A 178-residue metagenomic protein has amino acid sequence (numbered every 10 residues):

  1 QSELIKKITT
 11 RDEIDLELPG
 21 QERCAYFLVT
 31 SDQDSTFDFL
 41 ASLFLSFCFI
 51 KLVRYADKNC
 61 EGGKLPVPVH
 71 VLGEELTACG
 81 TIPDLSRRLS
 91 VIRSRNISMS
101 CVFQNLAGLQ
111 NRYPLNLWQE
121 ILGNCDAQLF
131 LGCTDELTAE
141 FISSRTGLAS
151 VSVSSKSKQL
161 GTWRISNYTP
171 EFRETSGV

Functional and structural regions predicted by a protein language model:
Q1-I97, R112: P-loop NTPase motor domains
L16-E17, R23-C24, R87-S90, L109-V178: P-loop NTPase motor core of the ASCE superfamily
S31, Q104-N105, L131-C133: Active-site-proximal beta-strand/loop segments in catalytic clefts of secreted hydrolases
T77, N105-A107: Acidic, glycine-rich active-site loops and adjacent beta-strand->loop/helix elements that engage anionic groups
S98-Q104: Structural recognition of the conserved hydrophobic beta-strand(s) that form the central parallel beta-sheet of P-loop
